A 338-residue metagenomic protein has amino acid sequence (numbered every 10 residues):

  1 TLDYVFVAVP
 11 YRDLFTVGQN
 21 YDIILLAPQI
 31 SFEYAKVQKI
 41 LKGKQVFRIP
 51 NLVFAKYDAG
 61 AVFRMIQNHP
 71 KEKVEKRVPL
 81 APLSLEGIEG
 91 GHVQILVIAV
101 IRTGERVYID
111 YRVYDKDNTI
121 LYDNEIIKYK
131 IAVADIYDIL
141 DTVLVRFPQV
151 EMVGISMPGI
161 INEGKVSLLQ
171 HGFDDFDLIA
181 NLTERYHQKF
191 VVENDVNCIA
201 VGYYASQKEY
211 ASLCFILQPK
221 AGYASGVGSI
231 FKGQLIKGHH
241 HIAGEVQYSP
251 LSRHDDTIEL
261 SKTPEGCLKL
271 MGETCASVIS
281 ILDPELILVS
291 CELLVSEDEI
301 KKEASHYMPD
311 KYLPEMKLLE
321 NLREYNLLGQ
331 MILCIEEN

Functional and structural regions predicted by a protein language model:
L2-G18, P79-A81: A short, well-structured beta->alpha microelement
A8-Y11, P50, V192-A200, E320: Short loop/edge segments at beta-strand edges and connector loops that shape dinucleotide/nucleotide cofactor-binding
F32-F54, G172-F176, F231-Q234, P309: A short, gly/pro- and small-residue-rich
Q45-P79, N181, R185: Ser/Thr/Gly-rich flexible loops in soluble cytosolic domains mediating phosphotransfer, phosphorylation
K76-E151, R185, L235, L251-N338: ATP-binding/phosphotransfer module of carbohydrate and carboxylate kinases, centering on a glycine-rich
R77-I95, F190-Q218: Conserved phosphate-binding catalytic cores of ATP/NTP-utilizing and phosphoryl-transfer enzymes
D123, Y129-L140, R146-A205, S212 (+1 more regions): Glycine-rich phosphate-binding loop and adjoining helix at the ATP-binding site of ATP-dependent phosphoryl-transfer
A211-E259: Glycine-rich phosphate-binding loop of actin/hexokinase-like ATP-binding domains
